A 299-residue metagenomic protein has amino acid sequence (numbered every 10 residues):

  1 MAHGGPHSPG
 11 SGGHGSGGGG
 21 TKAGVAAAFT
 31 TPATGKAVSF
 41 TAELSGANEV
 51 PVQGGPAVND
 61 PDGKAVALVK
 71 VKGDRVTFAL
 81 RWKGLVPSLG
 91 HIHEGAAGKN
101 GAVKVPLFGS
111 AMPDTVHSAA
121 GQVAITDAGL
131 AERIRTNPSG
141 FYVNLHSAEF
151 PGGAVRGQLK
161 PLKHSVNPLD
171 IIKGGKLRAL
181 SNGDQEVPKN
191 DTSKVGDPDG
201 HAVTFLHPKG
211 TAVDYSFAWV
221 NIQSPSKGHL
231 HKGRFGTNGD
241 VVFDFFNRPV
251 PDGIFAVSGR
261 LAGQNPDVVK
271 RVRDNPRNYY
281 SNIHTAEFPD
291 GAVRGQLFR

Functional and structural regions predicted by a protein language model:
A2-G90, E94-G228, K232-R299: Metal-centered catalytic cores of metalloenzymes
